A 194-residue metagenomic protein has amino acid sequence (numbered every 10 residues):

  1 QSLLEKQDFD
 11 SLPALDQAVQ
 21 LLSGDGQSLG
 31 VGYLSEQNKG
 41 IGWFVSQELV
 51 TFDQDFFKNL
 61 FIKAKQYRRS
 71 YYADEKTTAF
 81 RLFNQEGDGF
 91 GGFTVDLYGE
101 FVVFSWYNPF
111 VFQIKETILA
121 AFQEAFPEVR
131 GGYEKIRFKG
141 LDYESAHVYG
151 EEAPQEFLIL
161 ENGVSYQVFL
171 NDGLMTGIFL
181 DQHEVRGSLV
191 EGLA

Functional and structural regions predicted by a protein language model:
Q1-L97: Non-catalytic accessory regions of SAM-dependent methyltransferases
G42-W43, F104, E134: Short hydrophobic/aromatic-rich beta-strand segments that constitute the beta-sheet cores of beta-sandwich/beta-barrel
D53-L60, F110-I118: Short amphipathic alpha-helical segments
F83-F90, T94-D96, F112-I178, G187: Non-catalytic substrate-recognition/targeting regions of SAM-dependent transferases
E100: Divalent cation-coordinating acidic motifs and surrounding scaffolds that mediate Ca2+/Mg2+/Mn2+/Zn2+-dependent binding
S105-P109: Structural motif
E184: Active-site glycine-rich loop that binds ribose-phosphate moieties when present
S188-A194: Conserved SAM/SAH cofactor-binding pocket of Class I
